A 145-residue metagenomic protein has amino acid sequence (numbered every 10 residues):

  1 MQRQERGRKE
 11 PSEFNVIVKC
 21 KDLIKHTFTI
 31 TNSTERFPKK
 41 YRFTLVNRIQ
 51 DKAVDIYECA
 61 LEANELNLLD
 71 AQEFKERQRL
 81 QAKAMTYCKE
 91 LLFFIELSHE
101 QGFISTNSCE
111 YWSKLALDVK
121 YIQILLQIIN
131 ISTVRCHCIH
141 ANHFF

Functional and structural regions predicted by a protein language model:
M1-F145: Amphipathic alpha-helical assembly/interaction segments
